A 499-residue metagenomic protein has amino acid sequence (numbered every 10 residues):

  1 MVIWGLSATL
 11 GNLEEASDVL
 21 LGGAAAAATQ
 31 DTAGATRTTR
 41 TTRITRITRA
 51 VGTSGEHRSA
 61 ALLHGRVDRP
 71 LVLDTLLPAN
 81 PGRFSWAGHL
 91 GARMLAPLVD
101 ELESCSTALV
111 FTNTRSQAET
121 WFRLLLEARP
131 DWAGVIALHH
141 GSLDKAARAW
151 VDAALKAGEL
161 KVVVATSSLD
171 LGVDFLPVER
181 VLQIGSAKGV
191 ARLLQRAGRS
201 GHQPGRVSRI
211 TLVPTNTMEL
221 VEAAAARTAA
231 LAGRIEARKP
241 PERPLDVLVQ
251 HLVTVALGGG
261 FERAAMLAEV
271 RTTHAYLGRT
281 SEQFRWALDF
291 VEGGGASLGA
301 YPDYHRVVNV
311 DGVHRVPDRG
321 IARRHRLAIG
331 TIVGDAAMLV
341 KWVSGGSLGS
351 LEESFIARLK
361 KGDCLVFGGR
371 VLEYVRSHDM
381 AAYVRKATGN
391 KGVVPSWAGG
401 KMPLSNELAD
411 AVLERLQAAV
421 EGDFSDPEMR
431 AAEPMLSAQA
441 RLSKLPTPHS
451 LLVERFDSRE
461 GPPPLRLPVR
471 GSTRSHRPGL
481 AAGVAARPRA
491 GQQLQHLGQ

Functional and structural regions predicted by a protein language model:
M1-G312: Helicase motor core with emphasis on the C-terminal RecA-like subdomain
E14, L73, F84, F111 (+11 more regions): Short helix/loop capping segments that flank catalytic or ligand/cofactor-binding pockets
D68-R69, L77-A79, I321-A322, E353-R358 (+2 more regions): A short, sequence-level motif marking secondary-structure junctions
T114, G185, H378-A381, K386-N390 (+2 more regions): A short beta-strand motif that forms part of the nucleic acid-binding face of small beta-barrel RNA-binding folds
D170-L171, P177, S200, S208 (+2 more regions): Gly/lys/ser-thr-rich phosphate-binding loops in alpha/beta enzymes that coordinate phosphoanhydride or phosphate groups
A232, P244, D335, H378-L451: Terminal, basic amphipathic appendages of nucleotide-handling enzymes
I235-K360, C364-F367, V371-S377, E433-G498: C-terminal accessory/connector segments of nucleic-acid motor ATPases
